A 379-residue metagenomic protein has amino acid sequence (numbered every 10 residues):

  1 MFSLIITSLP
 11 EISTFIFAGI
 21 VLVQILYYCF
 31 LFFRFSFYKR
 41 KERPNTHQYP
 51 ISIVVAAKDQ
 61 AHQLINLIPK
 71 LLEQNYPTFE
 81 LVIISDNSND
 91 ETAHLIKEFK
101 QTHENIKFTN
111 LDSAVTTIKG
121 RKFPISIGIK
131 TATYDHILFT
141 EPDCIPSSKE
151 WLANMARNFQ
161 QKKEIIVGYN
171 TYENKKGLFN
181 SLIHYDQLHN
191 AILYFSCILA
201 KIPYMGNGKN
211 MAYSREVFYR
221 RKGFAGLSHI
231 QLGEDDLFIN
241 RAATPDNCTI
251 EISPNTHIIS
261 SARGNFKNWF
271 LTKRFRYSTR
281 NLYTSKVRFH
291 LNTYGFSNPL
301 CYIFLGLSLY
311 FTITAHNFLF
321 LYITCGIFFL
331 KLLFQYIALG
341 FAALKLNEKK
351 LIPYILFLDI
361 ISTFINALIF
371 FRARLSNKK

Functional and structural regions predicted by a protein language model:
M1-T46, L339: N-terminal membrane-anchoring/stem segments of glycan-assembly enzymes
F37-R40, Q60-E73: Short, well-formed alpha-helical segments that are part of the catalytic scaffolds of diverse glycosyltransferases
N45, G295-K378: Membrane-embedded multi-pass helical conduit in multi-pass membrane proteins, especially envelope-biosynthetic
Y49-S52, E80: Cell-envelope/extracellular polymer assembly enzymes that use nucleotide-activated donors
I68-A114: Acidic donor-binding segment of Leloir-type glycosyltransferases
F108-G120, P124, N154-A225, Y277 (+2 more regions): Long helical/loop segments within the catalytic core of UDP-sugar-dependent glycosyltransferases, especially the large
I137: Short aromatic/hydrophobic "clamp" motif used to bind/position activated sugar donors
F159, I165-N190, E216-Y219, A225-R288: Catalytic donor/gating beta->alpha subdomain of glycosyltransferases that bind UDP-sugars
